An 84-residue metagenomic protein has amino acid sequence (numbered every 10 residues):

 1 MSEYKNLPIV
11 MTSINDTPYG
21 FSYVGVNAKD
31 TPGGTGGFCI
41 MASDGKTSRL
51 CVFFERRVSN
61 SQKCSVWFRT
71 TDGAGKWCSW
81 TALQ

Functional and structural regions predicted by a protein language model:
M1-C64, F68, D72-T81: Glycine-rich, flexible loop motifs
